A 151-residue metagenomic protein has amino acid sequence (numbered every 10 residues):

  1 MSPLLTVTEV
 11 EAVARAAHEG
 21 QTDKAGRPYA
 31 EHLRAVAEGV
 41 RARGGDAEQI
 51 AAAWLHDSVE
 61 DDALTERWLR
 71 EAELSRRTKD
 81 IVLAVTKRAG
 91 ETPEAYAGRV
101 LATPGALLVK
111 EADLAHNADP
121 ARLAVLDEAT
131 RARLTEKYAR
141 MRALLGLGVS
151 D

Functional and structural regions predicted by a protein language model:
M1-D151: Active-site helical microenvironments for divalent-metal-assisted chemistry
